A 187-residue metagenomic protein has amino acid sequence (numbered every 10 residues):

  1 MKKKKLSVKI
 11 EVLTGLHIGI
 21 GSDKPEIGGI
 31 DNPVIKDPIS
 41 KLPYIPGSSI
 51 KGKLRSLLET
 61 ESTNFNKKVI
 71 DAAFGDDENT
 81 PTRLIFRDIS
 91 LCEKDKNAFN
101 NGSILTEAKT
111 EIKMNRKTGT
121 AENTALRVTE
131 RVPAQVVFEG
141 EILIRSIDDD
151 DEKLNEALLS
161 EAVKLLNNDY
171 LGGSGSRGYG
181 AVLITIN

Functional and structural regions predicted by a protein language model:
M1-M114, A121-N187: RNA-binding basic/glycine-rich loop and surface signature characteristic of RAMP-family CRISPR effectors
